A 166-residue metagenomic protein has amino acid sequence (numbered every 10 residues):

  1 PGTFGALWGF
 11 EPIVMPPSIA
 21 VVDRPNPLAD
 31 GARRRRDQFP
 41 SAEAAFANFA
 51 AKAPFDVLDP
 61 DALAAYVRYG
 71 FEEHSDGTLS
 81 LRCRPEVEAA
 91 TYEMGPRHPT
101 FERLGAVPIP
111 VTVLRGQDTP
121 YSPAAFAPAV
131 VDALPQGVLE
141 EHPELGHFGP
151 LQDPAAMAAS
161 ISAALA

Functional and structural regions predicted by a protein language model:
P1-D37: Flexible "cap/lid" loop of the alpha/beta hydrolase fold
T3-G5, G137, L145: Core-facing hydrophobic residues within beta-strands of well-ordered domains
D37, T119, G146-G149: Glycosyltransferase donor-binding loop in the core domain
P40, S122, Q152: Residue-level signal for the nucleotide or nucleotide-sugar donor/cofactor binding architecture
P40-A50, A64-V67: An amphipathic alpha-helix signature
P60-D61, F71-D132, V138-E141: Conserved serine/cysteine hydrolase catalytic core
H142-A158: Catalytic histidine-centered segment of alpha/beta-hydrolase-like enzymes
S160-A166: C-terminal alpha-helix
